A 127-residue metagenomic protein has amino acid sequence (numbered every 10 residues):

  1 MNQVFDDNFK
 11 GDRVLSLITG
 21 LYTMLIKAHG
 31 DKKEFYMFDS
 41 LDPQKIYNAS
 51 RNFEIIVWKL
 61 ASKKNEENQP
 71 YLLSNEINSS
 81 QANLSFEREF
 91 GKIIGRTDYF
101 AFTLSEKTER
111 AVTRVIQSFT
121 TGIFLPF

Functional and structural regions predicted by a protein language model:
M1-L104, A111, V115-I116: Mature extracellular/secreted ectodomains of secretory-pathway proteins
T108-F127: Short, low-complexity, Pro/Ser/Thr/Gly-rich segments in the mature regions of secreted, periplasmic
